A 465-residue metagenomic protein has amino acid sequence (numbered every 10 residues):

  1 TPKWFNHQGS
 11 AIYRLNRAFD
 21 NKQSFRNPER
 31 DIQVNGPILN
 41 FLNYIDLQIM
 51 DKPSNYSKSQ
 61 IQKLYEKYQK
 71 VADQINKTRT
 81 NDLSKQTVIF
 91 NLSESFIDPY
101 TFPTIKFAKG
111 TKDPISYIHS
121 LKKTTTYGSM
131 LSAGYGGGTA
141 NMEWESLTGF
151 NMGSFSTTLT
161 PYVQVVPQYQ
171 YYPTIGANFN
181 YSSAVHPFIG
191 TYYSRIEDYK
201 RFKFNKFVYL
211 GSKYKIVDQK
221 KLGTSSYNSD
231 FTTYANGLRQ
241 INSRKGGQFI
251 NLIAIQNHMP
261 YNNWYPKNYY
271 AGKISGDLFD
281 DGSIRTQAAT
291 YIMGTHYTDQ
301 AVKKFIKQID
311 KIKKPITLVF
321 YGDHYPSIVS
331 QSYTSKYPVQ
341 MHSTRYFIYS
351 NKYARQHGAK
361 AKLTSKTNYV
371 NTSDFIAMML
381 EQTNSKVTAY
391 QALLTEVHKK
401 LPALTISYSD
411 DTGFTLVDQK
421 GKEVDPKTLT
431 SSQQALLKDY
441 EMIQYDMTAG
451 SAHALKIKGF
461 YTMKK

Functional and structural regions predicted by a protein language model:
T1-P28: Transmembrane and membrane-interface helices of multi-pass, inner-membrane envelope-modifying transferases
S10-N16, E29-G36, S59, T428-S431: Alpha-helix boundary/N-cap detector
F25-F90, Y100-A108, D113-P114: Membrane/wall-proximal cationic-aromatic binding patches
E66-R79, L92-S93, D98-K465: Solvent-exposed soluble domains appended to multi-pass membrane proteins
